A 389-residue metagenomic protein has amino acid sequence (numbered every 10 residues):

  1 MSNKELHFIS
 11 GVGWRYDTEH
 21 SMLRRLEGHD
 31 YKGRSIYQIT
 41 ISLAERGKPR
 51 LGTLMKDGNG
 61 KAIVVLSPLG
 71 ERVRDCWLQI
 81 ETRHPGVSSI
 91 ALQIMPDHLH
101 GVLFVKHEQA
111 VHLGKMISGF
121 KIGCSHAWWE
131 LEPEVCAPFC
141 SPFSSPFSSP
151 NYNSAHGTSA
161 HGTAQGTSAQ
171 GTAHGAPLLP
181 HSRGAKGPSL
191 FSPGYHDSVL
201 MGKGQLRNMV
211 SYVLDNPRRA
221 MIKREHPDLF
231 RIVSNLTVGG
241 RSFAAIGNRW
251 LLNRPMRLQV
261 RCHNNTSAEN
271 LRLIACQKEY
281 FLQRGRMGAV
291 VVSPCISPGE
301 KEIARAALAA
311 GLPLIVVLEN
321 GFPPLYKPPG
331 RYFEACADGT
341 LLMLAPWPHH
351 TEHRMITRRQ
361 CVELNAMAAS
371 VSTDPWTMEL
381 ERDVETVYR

Functional and structural regions predicted by a protein language model:
M1-R241: Short catalytic/metal-binding and nucleic-acid-binding patches
I232-R389: Glycine-biased, small-residue-rich flexible motifs in mid-sequence functional cores and linkers
